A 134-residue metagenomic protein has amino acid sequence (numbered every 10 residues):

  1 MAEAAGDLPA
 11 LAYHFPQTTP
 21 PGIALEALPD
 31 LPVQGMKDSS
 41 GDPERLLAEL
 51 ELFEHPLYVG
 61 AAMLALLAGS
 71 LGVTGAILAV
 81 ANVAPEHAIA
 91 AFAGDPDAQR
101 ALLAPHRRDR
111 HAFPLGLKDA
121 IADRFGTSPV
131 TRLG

Functional and structural regions predicted by a protein language model:
A2-P9, F15-H111: Catalytic alpha/beta core domains of metabolic enzymes, predominantly
L115-G134: C-terminal extensions of enzymes
